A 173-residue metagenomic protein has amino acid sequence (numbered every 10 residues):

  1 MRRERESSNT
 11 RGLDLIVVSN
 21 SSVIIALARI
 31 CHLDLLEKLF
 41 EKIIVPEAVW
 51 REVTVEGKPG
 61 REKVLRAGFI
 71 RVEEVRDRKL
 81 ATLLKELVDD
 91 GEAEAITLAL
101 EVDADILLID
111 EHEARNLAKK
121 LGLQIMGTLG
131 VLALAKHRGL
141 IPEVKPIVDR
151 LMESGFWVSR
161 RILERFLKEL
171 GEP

Functional and structural regions predicted by a protein language model:
R2-I106, H112-R115, K119-L123, P146 (+2 more regions): Active-site-proximal, substrate-binding regions of enzyme catalytic domains and RNA-binding/basic surfaces
L121, L129-L170: Hydrophobic alpha-helical interaction segments
M126: Short Cys/His-based metal-binding microdomains
